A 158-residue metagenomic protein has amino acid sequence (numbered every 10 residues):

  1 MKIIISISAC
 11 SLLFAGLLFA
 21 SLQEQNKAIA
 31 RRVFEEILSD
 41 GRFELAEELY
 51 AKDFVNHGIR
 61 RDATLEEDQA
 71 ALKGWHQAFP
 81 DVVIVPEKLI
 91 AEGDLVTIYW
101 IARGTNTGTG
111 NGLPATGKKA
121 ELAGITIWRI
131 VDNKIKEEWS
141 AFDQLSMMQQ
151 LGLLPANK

Functional and structural regions predicted by a protein language model:
M1-I5: Positively charged n-region of N-terminal signal peptides that target proteins for export
I7, F14-K52, L154-K158: Short, low-complexity N-terminal intrinsically disordered segments enriched in polar/charged residues
F43-V96, I101: A solvent-exposed, acidic/Ser-Thr-rich amphipathic alpha-helical stretch
H57, N106, E138: Histidine-centered active-site/metal-ligand motif
R61-D62, A102-T105, F142-S146: Solvent-exposed loop/turn segments at secondary-structure junctions within structured extracellular/periplasmic domains
R103-D132: Exposed beta-sheet edge and beta->alpha loop/turn motif
K136-K158: Low-complexity, intrinsically disordered terminal/linker segments enriched in charged and Gly/Pro repeats
